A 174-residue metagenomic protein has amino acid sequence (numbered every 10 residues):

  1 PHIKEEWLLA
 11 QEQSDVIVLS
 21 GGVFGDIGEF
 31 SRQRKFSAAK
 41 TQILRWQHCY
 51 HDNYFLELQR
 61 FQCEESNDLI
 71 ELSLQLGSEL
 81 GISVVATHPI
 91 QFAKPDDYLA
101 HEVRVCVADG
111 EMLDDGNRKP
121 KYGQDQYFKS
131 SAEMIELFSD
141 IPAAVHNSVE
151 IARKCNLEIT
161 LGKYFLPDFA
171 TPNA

Functional and structural regions predicted by a protein language model:
P1-A174: Phosphodiester-processing cores and adjacent nucleic acid-binding clamps
